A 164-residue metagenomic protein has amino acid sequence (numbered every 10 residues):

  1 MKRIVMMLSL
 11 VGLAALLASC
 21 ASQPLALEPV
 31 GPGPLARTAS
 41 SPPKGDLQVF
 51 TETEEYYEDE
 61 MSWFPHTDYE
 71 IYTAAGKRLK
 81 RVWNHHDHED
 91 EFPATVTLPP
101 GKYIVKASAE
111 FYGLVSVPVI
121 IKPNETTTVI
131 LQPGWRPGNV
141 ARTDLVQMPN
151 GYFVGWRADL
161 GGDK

Functional and structural regions predicted by a protein language model:
M1-S9: Bacterial N-terminal signal peptides that target proteins for export
L8-L16: Bacterial N-terminal signal peptides
C20-A75, A109-K164: Primarily secretory-pathway and cell-envelope proteins
D68-E70, N84, V105: Generic short beta-strand
T73-F92: Short, acidic Ser/Thr/Gly-rich low-complexity loop/linker segments typical of extracellular and cell-surface proteins
E91-T97, V129-L131: Exposed aromatic-hydrophobic patches
P99-P100, P123: Surface-exposed loops/turns
P100-E110: A short, solvent-exposed beta-strand micro-motif common in secreted/extracellular proteins
